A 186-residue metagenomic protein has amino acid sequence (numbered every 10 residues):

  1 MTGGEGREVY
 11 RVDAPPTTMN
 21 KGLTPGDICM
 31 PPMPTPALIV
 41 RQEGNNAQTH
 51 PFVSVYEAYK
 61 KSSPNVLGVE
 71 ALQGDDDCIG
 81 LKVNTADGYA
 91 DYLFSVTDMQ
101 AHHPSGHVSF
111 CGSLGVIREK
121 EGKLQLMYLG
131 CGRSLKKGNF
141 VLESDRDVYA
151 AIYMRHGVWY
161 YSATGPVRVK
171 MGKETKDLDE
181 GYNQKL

Functional and structural regions predicted by a protein language model:
M1-T35, A101: Trp/Gly-enriched beta-strand surface patches
I39-V53, E57-L186: Non-catalytic terminal regions with compositionally biased, polar/charged low complexity
